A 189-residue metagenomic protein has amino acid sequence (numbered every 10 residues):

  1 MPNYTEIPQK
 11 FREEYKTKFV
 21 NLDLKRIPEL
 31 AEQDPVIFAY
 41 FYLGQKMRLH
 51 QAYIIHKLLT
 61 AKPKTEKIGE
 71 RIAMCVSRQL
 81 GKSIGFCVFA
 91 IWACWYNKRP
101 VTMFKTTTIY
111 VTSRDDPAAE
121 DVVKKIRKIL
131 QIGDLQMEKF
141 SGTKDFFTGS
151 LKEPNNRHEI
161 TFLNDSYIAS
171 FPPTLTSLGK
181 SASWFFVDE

Functional and structural regions predicted by a protein language model:
P2-E189: Phosphate/NTP-binding elements of NTP-utilizing enzymes
